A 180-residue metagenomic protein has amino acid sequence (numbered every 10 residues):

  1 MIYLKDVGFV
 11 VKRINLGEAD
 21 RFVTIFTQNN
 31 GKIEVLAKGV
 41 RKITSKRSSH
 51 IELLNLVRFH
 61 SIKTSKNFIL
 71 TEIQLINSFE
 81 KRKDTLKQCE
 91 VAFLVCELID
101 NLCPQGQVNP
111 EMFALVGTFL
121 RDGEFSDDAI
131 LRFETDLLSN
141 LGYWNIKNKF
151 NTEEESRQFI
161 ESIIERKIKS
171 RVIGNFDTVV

Functional and structural regions predicted by a protein language model:
M1-R21, F26-N30, L36-V180: Non-catalytic alpha-helical scaffolds and adjoining flexible linkers that form interface surfaces for assembly
